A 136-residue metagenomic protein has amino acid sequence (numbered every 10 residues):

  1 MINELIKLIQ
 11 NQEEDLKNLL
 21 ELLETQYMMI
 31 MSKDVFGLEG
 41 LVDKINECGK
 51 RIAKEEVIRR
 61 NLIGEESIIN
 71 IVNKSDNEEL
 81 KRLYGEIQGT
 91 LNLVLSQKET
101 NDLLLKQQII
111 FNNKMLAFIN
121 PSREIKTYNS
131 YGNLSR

Functional and structural regions predicted by a protein language model:
I2-V72: Extended, charge-rich alpha-helical scaffolding segments
N73-R136: Short terminal interaction segments
